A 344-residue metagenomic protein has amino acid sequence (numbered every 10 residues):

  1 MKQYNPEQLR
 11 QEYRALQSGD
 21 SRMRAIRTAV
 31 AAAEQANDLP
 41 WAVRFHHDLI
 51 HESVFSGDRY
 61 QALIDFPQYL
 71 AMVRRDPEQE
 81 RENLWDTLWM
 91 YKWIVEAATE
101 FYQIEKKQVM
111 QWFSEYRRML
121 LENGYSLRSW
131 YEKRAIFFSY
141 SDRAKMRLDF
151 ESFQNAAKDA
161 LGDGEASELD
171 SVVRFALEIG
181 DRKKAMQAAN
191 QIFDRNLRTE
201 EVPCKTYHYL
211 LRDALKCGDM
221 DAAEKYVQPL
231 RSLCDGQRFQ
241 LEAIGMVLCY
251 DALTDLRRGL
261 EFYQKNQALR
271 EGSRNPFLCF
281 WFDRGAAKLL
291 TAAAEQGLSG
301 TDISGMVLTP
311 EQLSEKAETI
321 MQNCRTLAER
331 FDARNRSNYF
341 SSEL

Functional and structural regions predicted by a protein language model:
M1-R10, S21-R22, A42-R44, T87-Y91 (+5 more regions): Generic helix N-cap/helix-start motif at coil->alpha-helix transitions
E7-A15, T28-A31, P40-D58, W85-T99 (+2 more regions): Non-membrane alpha-helical segments in proteins
A15-T28, D58-R74, F101-E115, F138-S152 (+3 more regions): Helix-turn-helix repeat elements of alpha-solenoid scaffolds
V30-L39, L70-Q79, Y116-Y125, E151-G164 (+4 more regions): Solenoid-like repeat scaffolds
H51, I136, R174, R212 (+2 more regions): Residue-level recognition of tetratricopeptide repeat
E105, G124-R128, E132, D142-M186 (+4 more regions): Alpha-solenoid helical repeat scaffolds
K184, H208-C217, D221-K225, L233-L260 (+2 more regions): Long, repeat-rich segments with strong aromatic
A268-L344: C-terminal non-catalytic interaction modules
